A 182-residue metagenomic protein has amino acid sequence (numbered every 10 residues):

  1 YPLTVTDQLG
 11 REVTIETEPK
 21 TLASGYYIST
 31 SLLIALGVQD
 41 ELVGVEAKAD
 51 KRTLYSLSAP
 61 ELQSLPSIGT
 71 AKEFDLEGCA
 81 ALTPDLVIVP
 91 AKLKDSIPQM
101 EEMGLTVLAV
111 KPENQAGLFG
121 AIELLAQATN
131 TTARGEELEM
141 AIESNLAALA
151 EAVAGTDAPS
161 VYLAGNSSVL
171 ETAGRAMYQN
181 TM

Functional and structural regions predicted by a protein language model:
Y1-E16: N-terminal hydrophobic or amphipathic helices and topogenic motifs
L9, E46, G69-A71, K111 (+1 more regions): Residues at the C-termini of beta-strands that transition into short coil/loop
E12, S96-A173: Extracytoplasmic substrate-binding proteins
I15-T17, G37, P60-E61, A80-A81 (+2 more regions): Extracellular/periplasmic catalytic domains that process cell-envelope and extracellular macromolecules
T21-G25, V161: Short periplasmic/luminal acceptor-recognition loop of GT-C membrane glycosyltransferases, typified by
S24-L82, L86-K92: A short, structured surface patch at a secondary-structure boundary
S58-A59, I122-A126, Y178: Short, surface-exposed amphipathic charged segments that create phosphate/polyanion-binding patches used for binding
T172-M182: Alpha-helical, coiled-coil/dimerization segments enriched in small aliphatic residues
